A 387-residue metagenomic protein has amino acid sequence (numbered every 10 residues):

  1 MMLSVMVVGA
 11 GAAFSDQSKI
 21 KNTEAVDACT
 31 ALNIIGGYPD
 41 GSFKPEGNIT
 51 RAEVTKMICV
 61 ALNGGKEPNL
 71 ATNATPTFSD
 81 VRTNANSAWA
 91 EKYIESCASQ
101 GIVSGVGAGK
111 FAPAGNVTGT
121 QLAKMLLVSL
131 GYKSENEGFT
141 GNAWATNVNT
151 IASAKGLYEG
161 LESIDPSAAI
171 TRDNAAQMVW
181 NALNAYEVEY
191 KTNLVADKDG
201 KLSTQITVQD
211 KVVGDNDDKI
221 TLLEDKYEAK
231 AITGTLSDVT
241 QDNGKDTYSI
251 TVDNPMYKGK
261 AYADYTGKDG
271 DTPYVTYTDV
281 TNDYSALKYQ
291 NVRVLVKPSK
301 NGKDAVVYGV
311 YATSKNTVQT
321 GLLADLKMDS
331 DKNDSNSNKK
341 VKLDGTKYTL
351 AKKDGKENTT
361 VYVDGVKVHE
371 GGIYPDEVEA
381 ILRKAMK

Functional and structural regions predicted by a protein language model:
M1-T23, G36-W89, Q100-V117, V128-A169 (+2 more regions): Feature responds to low-complexity, polar/acidic, surface-exposed segments characteristic of secreted/exported proteins
D27-I35: Mature N-terminal segment immediately following signal peptide/propeptide cleavage in secreted/periplasmic
N174, V179-N181: Extracellular, beta-strand-rich glycan-interacting domains
D217-K387: Solvent-exposed hydroxyl-ligand-binding patches built from regularly spaced Ser/Thr and small hydrophobics
